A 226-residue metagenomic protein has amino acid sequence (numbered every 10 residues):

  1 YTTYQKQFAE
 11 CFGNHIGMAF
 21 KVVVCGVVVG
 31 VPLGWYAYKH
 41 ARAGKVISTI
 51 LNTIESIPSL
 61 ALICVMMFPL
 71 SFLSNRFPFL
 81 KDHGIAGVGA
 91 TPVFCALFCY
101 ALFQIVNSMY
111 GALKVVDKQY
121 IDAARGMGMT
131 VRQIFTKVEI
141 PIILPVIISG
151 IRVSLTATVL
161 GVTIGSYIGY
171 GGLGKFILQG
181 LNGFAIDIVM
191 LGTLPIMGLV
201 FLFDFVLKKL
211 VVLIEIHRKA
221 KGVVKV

Functional and structural regions predicted by a protein language model:
Q7-M18, F68-Q104, I188, G192-I196: Loop-to-helix entry region at the N-terminal start of transmembrane alpha-helices in multi-pass membrane transporters
F8-Y36, I151: Transmembrane alpha-helix signature in integral membrane proteins
V28-L33, P92-C95, C99-I121, I151-V159 (+1 more regions): Membrane-embedded alpha-helices of multi-pass transport/permease systems
L33-F68, L97, N107-K114, I121: Cytoplasmic-entry segments and transmembrane alpha-helices of multi-pass inner-membrane transporters
F68-P69, L160-M190, P195-I196, K221-G222: Glycine-rich helix-loop "coupling/hinge" segments at transmembrane-helix boundaries in multipass transporters
L80-K81, I85, C95, G111-K114 (+1 more regions): C-terminal transmembrane helix and the adjacent membrane-cytosol boundary/short C-terminal tail of inner/organellar
L113-I143: Short helix-to-coil transition segments within interhelical loops that connect adjacent transmembrane helices
R132-I164: Transmembrane alpha-helices
